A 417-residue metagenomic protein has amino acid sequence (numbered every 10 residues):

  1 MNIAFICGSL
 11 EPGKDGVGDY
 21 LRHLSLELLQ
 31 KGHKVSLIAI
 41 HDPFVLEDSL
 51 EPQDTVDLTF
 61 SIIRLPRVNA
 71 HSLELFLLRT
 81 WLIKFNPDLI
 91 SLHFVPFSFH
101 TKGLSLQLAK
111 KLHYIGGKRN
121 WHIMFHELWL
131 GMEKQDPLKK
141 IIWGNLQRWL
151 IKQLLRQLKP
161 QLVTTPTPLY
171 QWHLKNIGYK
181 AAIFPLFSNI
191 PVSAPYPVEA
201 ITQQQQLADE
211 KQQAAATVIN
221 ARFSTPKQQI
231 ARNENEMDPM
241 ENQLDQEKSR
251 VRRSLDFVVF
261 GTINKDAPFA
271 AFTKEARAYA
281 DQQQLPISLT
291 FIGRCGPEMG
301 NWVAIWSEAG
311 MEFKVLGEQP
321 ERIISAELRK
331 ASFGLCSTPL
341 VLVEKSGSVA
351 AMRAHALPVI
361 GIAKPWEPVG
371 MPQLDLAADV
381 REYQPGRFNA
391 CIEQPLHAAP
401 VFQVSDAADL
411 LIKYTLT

Functional and structural regions predicted by a protein language model:
M1-S49, L158, K211, R277-Q283 (+1 more regions): N-terminal subdomain of nucleotide-sugar transferases
C7-G8, P12, L26-K84, Y170 (+1 more regions): N-terminal strand-loop element at the rim of the active site of nucleotide-sugar-dependent glycosyltransferases
G16, K31, Y383-T417: A charged, aromatic-enriched C-terminal amphipathic alpha-helix characteristic of glycosyltransferases across folds
K110, Y114, I141-L162: Membrane-proximal helix-turn-helix segments that form the acceptor-binding/catalytic region of lipid-linked
Q153-P226, I230-P239, R252, D256 (+1 more regions): Donor nucleotide-sugar binding/catalytic pocket of nucleotide-sugar-dependent glycosyltransferases
I201-R222, P226, M240-W302: Conserved catalytic-core segment of nucleotide-activated headgroup transferases in glycan assembly
F291-G293, G300-R322: Nucleotide-activated donor-binding/catalytic signature segment of Leloir-type glycosyltransferases, i.e., the conserved
L328-V343: Acidic donor-binding loop of glycosyltransferase active sites
